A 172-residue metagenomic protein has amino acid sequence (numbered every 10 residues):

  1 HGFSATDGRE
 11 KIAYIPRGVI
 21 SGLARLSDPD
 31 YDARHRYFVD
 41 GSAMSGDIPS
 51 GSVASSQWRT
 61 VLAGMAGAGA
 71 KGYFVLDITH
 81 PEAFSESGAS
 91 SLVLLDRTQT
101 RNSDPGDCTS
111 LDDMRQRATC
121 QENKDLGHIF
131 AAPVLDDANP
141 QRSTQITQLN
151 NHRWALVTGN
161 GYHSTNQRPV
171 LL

Functional and structural regions predicted by a protein language model:
H1-L172: A fold-level detector for beta-propeller and closely related beta-sheet-rich head/sensor domains
